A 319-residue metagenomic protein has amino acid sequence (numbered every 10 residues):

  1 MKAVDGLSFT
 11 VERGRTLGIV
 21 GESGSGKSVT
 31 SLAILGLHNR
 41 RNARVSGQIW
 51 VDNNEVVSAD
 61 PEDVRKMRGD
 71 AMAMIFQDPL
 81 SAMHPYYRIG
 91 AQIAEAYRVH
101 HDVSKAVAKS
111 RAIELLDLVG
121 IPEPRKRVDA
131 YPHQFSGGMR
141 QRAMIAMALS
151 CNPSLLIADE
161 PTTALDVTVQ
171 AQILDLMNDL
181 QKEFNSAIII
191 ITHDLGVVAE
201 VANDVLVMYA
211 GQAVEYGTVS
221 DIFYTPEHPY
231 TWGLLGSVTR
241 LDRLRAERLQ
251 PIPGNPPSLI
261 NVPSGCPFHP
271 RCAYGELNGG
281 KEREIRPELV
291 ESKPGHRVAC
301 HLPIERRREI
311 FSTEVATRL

Functional and structural regions predicted by a protein language model:
E22, G36, E62, I157-P161 (+1 more regions): P-loop NTP-binding/switch modules centered on Walker-like glycine-rich loops
G36-R41, A59-V64, Y87, A91-V107 (+3 more regions): ABC-type ATPase nucleotide-binding domains, specifically the catalytic core motifs of the NBD
Q48, D52-E55, A106-K126, W232-G236: Conserved ABC ATPase "signature" region
Q48-K66, S104, I222: ABC ATPase NBD Q-loop/coupling interface
S150-S154: A short, proline-enriched helix->beta-strand linker immediately N-terminal to the Walker B motif in ABC-type P-loop
T218-L319: Charged, flexible cofactor/metal-binding loops and thiol motifs
